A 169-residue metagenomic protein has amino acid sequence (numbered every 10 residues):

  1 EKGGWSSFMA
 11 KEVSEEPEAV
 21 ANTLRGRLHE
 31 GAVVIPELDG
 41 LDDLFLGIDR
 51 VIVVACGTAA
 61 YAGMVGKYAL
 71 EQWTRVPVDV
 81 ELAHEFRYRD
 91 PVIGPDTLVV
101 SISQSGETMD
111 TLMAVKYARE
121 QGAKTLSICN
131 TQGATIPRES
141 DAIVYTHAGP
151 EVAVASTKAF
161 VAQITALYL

Functional and structural regions predicted by a protein language model:
E1-D49, A59, Y68, Q72-W73 (+1 more regions): N-terminal segments that mediate ammonia production and transfer in glutamine-dependent amidotransferase systems
L46-L169: Glycine-rich phosphate-binding loops that contact phosphosugars or nucleotide phosphates
